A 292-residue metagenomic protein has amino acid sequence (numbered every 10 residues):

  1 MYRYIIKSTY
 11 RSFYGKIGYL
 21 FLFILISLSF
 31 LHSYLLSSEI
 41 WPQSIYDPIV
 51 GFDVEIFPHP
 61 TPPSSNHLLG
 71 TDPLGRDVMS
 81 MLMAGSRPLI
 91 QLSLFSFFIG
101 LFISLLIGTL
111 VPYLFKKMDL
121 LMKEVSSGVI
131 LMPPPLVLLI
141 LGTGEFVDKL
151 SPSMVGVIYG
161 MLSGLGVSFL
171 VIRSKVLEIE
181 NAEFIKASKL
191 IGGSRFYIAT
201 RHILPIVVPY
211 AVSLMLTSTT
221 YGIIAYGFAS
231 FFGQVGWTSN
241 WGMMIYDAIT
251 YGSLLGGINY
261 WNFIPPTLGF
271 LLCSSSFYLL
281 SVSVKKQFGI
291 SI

Functional and structural regions predicted by a protein language model:
M1-L110, K116-L120, L131, P135 (+1 more regions): Gly/Trp-centered helix-boundary motif
H32-I40, P112-K116, L141-V147, S163 (+2 more regions): Short helix-capping/hinge motifs at transmembrane helix termini and TM-loop junctions
L68, D72, I99, I103 (+3 more regions): Generic hydrophobic transmembrane alpha-helix motif, especially the helices
T71-R76, L114, A187-Y197, R201-I206: Short helix-to-coil transition segments within interhelical loops that connect adjacent transmembrane helices
R87-I103, F196-A229: Transmembrane alpha-helices
F102-I107, M118, L165-V176, E180-E183 (+5 more regions): Membrane-embedded alpha-helices of multi-pass transport/permease systems
L139, G144, G156, A211-M244: Non-cytoplasmic
V147-V155, Y221, Q234-N240, M244-L272: Transmembrane alpha-helical segments in multi-pass inner-membrane proteins
